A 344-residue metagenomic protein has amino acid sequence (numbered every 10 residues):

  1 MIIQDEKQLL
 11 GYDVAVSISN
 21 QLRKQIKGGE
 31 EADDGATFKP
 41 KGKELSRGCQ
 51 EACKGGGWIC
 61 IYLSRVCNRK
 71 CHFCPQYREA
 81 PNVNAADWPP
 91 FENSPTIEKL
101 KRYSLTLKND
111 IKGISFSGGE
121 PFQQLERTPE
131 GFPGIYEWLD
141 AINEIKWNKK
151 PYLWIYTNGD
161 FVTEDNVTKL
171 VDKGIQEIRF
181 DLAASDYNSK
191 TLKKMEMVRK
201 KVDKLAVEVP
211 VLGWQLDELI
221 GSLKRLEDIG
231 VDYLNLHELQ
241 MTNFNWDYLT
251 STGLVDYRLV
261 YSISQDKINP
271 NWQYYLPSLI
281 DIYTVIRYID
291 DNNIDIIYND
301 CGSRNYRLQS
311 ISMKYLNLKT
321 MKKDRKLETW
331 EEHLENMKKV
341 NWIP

Functional and structural regions predicted by a protein language model:
M1-I61, R78-W88: N-terminal [4Fe-4S]-dependent radical SAM core
Y62-E79: Local cysteine-cluster metal-coordination motifs and their immediate loop/turn environment, predominantly Fe-S cluster
E79-S94, N109-E130, I145-V162, K173-T191 (+2 more regions): Core AdoMet radical
P90, S94-Y103, N109-I114, N243-N245 (+1 more regions): Conserved mixed alpha/beta catalytic, RNA-binding, or beta-rich assembly cores of soluble enzyme, regulatory
L107, T168-V171, E227: Non-catalytic positions within long, well-ordered alpha-helices that form the structural scaffold/packing of enzyme
L125-L139, T163-L170, K190-M195, L219: Distinct, well-ordered alpha-helical segments
L192-Q309: Conserved C-terminal portion of the radical SAM core fold that forms the substrate/S-adenosylmethionine-binding
L327-P344: Long, compositionally biased charged/polar accessory segments in the mid-to-C-terminal portions of proteins
